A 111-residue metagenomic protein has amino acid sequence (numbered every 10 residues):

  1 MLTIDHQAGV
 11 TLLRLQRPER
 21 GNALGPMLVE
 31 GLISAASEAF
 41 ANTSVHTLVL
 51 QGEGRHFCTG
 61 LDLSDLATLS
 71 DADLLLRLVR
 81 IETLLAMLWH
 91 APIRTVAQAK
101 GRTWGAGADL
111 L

Functional and structural regions predicted by a protein language model:
M1-E53, A86: Conserved CoA-thioester-binding segment of acyl-CoA-metabolizing enzymes
L13, L50, D62, L110-L111: Hydrophobic/aromatic residues within transmembrane alpha-helices of multi-pass small-molecule transporters
Q16, L61, K100: Histidine-centered beta-alpha loop that forms part of the nucleotide-sugar donor binding/catalytic region in diverse
A23, C58, A106: Residues that form or flank phosphate/diphosphate-binding pockets in enzymes that use nucleotide phosphates
N42, E53, L69, A91-R94: Structured helix-beta-strand junction loops
G52-A86, T103: Glycine- (often His-adjacent) and acidic-residue-rich active-site loop that binds/positions the CoA thioester
L85-L111: Glycine-rich beta-to-alpha active-site loop
